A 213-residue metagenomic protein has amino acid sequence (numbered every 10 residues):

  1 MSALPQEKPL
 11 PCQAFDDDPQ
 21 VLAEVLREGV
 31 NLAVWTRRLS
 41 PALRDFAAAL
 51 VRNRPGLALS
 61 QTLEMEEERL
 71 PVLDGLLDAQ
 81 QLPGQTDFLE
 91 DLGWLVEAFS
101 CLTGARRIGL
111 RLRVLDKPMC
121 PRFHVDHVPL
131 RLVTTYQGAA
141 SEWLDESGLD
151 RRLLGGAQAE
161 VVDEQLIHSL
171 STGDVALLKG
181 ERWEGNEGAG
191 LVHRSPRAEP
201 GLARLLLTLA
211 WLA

Functional and structural regions predicted by a protein language model:
M1-A49: Generic N-terminal segment detector
P19, P118-P121, L191-R194: Glycine-rich, charged/polar anion/phosphate-binding loops that engage phosphate groups from diverse ligands
G29-L32, P129-L132, G173, A203-R204: Short, surface-exposed beta-edge/turn micro-motifs
S40-G109: A glycine-rich, hydrophobic loop/mini-helix early in the fold
L92, L112-V114, Y136-E146, V192-S195 (+2 more regions): Active-site environment of non-heme Fe oxygenases that use a 2-His-1-carboxylate facial triad
R107-K117: Short, surface-exposed recognition loops or helix-turn segments adjacent to catalytic cores
K117-D174: Catalytic core of non-heme Fe(II) oxygenases with the double-stranded beta-helix
V161-A213: Catalytic core of Fe(II)/2-oxoglutarate
